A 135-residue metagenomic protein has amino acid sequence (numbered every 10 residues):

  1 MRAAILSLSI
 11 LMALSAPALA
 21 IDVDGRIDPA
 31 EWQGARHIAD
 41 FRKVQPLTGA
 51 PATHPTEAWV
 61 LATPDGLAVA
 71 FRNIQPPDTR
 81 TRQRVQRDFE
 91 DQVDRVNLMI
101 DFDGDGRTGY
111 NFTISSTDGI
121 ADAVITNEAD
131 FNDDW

Functional and structural regions predicted by a protein language model:
M1-L8: Bacterial N-terminal signal peptides that target proteins for export
A13-P17: N-terminal signal peptide c-region/cleavage motif recognized by signal peptidases
L19-W135: Structural preference for beta-rich elements and adjacent junctions enriched in aromatics
